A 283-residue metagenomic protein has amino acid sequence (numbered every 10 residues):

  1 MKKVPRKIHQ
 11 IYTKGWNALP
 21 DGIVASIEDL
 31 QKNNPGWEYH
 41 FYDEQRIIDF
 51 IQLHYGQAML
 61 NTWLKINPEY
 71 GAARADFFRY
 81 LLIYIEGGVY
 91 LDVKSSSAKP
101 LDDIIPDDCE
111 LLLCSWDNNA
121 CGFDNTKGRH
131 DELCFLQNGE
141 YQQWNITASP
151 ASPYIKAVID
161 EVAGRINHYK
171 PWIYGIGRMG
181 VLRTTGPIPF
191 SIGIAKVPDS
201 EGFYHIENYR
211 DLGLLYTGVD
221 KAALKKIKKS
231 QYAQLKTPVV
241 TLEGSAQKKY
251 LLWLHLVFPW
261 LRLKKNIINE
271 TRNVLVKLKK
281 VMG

Functional and structural regions predicted by a protein language model:
M1-A75, L91-G283: Glycosyltransferase-associated regions of secretory-pathway enzymes, highlighting luminal stem/catalytic domains
D76-G88: Small-residue hinge/turn detector
